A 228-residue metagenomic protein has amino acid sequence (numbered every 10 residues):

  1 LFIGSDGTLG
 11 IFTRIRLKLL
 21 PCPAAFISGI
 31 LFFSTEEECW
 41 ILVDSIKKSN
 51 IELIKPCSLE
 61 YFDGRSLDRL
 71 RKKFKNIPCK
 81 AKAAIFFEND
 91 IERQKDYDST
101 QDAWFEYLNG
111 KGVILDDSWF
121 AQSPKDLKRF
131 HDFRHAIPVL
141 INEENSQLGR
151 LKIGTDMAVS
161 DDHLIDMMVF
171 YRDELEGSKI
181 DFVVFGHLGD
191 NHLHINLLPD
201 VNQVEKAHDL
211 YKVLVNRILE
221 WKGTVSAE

Functional and structural regions predicted by a protein language model:
L1-C22, D190-H192, V225-E228: FAD-binding core of FAD-dependent oxidoreductases, characterized by glycine-rich FAD pyrophosphate-binding loops
L17-P21, I27-V213, R217, W221: C-terminal substrate-recognition/cap domain of FAD-linked oxidoreductases
